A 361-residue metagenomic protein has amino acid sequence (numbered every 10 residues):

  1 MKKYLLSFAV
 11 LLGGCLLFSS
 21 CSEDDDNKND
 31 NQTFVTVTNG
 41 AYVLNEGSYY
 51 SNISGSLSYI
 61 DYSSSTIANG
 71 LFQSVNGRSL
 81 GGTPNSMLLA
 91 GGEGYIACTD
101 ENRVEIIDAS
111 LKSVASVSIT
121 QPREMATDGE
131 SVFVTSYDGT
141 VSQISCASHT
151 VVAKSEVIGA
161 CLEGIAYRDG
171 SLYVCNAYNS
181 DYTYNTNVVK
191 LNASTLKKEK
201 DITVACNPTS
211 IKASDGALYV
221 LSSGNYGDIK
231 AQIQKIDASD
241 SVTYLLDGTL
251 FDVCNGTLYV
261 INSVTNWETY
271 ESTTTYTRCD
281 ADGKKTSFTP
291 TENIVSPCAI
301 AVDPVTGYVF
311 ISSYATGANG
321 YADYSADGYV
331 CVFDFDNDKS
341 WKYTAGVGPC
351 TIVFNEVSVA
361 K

Functional and structural regions predicted by a protein language model:
M1-A41: Bacterial Sec-dependent N-terminal signal peptides
T38-N39, G91-E93, G129-E130, D169-G170 (+3 more regions): Short coil/turn segments that connect the beta-strands within blades of beta-propeller domains
V43-N52, I96-D100, V134-D138, V174-T183 (+3 more regions): Conserved beta-strand positions in repeat-built beta-propeller and related beta-rich domains
S51-I53, S58-G129: Post-signal peptide N-terminal segment of secreted/secretory-pathway proteins
S56-S58, R103-E105, T140-S142, T186-V189 (+3 more regions): A short loop-to-beta-strand structural motif that recurs across blades of beta-propeller domains
T66-S79, S110-S118, T150-E156, K197-I202 (+3 more regions): A short beta-strand motif characteristic of beta-propeller blades
S79-S86, T120-G129, A160-Y167, V204-S214 (+4 more regions): Repeated scaffold domains used in trafficking and secretory/extracellular systems, primarily beta-propellers
V151-A238, V242-Y244: Solenoidal tandem-repeat scaffolds enriched in leucines and small polar residues
